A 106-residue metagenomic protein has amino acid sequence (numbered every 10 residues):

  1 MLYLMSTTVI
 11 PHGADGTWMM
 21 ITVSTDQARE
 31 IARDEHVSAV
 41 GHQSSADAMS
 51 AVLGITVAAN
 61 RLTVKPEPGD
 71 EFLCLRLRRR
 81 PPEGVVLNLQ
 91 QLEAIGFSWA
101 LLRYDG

Functional and structural regions predicted by a protein language model:
M1-D15: Short, extreme N-terminal segment that most often corresponds to the first beta-strand
M5-S6, M19, L53: Generic short amphipathic/hydrophobic targeting helices enriched at N-termini, encompassing Sec-type signal peptides
G16-V37, E83-Q90, I95: The transition from N-terminal targeting/processing segments to the mature protein
T17-M20, A58, L73, A100: Intrinsically disordered, low-complexity, compositionally biased regions/tails
D34, S38-P81: Acidic, low-complexity, intrinsically disordered interaction modules
K65-G106: Polybasic, proline/glycine-rich intrinsically disordered low-complexity segments
